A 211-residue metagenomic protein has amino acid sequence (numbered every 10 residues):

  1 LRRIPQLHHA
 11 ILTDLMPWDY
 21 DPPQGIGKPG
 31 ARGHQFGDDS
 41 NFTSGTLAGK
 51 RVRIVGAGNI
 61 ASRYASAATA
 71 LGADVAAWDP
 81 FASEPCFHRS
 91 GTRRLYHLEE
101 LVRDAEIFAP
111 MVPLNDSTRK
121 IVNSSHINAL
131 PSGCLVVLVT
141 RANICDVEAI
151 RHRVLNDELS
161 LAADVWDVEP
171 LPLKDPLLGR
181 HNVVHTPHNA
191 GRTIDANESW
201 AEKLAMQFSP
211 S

Functional and structural regions predicted by a protein language model:
L1-A10, T69-A73, K203-P210: Oxidoreductase and adenylate-handling cofactor-binding alpha/beta cores
L1-R51: Phosphate-binding beta-alpha-beta segment of Rossmann-like dinucleotide-binding domains, i.e., the NAD(P)
K50, V55-G58: Glycine-rich Rossmann-fold phosphate-binding loop(s) that bind the pyrophosphate of adenine dinucleotide cofactors
A61-S62: N-terminal Rossmann-fold NAD(P) dinucleotide-binding loop
A67-A68, L130: Aromatic pocket-lining residues of Rossmann-like dinucleotide-binding sites
A76: Conserved beta-strand positions in the Rossmann-like core of class I SAM-dependent methyltransferases
P80-P176: Rossmann-like adenosine-cofactor binding region
V165, L171-L173, G179-P210: Adenosine-phosphate binding glycine-rich loop
